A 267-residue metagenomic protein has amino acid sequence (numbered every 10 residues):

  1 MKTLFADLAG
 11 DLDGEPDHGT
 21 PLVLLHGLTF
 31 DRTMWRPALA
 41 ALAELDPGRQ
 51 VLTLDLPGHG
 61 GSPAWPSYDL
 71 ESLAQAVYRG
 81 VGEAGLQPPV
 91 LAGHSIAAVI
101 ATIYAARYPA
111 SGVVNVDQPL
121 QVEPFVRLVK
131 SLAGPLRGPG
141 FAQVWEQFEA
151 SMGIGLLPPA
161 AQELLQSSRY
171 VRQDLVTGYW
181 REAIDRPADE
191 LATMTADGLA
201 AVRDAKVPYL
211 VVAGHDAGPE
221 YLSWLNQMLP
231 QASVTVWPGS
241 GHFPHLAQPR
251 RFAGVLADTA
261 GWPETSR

Functional and structural regions predicted by a protein language model:
K2-D11, Q50-A92, I96, G254-A257: Active-site loop/oxyanion-hole signature of alpha/beta-hydrolase fold enzymes
L4-P63: Conserved HGGG/HGGXW glycine-rich cap/lid loop of the alpha/beta-hydrolase fold
L25-G27, H94, A213: The conserved beta1-alpha1 loop
M34-R36, S62-Y68, F125-R127, L222-S223: Conserved catalytic-core motifs of eukaryotic protein kinase domains, centered on the activation segment
T102-A106, A110-W145: Flexible "cap/lid" loop of the alpha/beta hydrolase fold
P124-V126, A142-V202: Conserved alpha/beta-hydrolase catalytic His-Asp/Glu region
V176-V236, H245: Conserved serine/cysteine hydrolase catalytic core
W237-A253: Catalytic histidine-centered segment of alpha/beta-hydrolase-like enzymes
